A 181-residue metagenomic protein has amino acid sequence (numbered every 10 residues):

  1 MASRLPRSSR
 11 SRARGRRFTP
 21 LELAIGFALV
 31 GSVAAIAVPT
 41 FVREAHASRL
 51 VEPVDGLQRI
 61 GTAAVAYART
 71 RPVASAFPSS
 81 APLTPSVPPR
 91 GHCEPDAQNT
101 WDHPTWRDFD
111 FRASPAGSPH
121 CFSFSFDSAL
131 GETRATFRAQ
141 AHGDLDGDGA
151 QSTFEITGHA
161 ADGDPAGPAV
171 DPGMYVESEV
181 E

Functional and structural regions predicted by a protein language model:
M1-F18: N-terminal leader/signal peptides at the extreme start of proteins
A13-A45: N-terminal single-pass transmembrane signal-anchor helix
V51-R59, A64-A113: Short, glycine/small-hydrophobic-rich surface segments
F122-E132: Short amphipathic beta-strand and strand-loop transition segments with alternating hydrophobic
D144-Q151: Acidic, glycine-anchored loop motifs typical of Ca2+
Q151-E181: Low-complexity, S/T/G/P-rich flexible repeat/linker segments used as non-globular hinges and stalks within
